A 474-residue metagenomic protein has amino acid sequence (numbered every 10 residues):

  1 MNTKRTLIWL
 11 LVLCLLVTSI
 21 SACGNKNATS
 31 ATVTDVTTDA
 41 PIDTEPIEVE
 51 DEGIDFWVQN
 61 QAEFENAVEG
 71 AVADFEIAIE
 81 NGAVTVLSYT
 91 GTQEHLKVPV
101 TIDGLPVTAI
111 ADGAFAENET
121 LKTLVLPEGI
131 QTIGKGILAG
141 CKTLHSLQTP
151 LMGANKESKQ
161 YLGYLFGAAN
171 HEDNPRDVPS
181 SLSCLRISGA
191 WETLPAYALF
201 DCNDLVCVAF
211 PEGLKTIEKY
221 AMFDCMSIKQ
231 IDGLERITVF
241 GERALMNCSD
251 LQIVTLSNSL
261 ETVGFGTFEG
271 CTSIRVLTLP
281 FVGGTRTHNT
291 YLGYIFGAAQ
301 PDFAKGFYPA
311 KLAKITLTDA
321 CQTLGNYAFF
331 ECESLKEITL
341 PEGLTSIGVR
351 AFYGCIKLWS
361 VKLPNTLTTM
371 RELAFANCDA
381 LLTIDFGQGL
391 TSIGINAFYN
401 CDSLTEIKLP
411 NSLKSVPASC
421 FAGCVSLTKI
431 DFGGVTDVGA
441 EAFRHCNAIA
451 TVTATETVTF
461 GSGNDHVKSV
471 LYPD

Functional and structural regions predicted by a protein language model:
T3-T6, G24-D474: Solvent-exposed loop and capping/linker segments of extracellular ligand-binding repeat ectodomains
L7-L11: Sec-dependent signal peptide hydrophobic core
L13-L16: Hydrophobic alpha-helical membrane-embedded or membrane-associated segments
S19-A22: C-terminal motif of bacterial Sec signal peptides marking the signal peptidase cleavage site
